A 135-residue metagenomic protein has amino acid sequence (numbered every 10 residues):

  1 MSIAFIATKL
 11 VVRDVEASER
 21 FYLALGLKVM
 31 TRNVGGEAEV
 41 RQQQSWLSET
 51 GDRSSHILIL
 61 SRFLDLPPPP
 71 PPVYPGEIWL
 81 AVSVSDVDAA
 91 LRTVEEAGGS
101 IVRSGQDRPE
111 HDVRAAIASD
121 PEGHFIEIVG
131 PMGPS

Functional and structural regions predicted by a protein language model:
M1, V40, V73-P75, P109-H111: Short coil/turn motifs at beta-sheet boundaries
S2, K9-S55: Core segments of cupin and vicinal oxygen chelate
A4-D14, S45-T50, P69-E95, R114-S119: Vicinal oxygen chelate
R32-G35, L91-S135: Vicinal oxygen chelate
I57-I59: Conserved, structured core segments of small domains
S61-L66, G130-G133: Acetyl-CoA-dependent GNAT
F63-D65, D86, R108: Short beta->alpha connector loops
L66-P69, V102-R103: A generic local structural motif
